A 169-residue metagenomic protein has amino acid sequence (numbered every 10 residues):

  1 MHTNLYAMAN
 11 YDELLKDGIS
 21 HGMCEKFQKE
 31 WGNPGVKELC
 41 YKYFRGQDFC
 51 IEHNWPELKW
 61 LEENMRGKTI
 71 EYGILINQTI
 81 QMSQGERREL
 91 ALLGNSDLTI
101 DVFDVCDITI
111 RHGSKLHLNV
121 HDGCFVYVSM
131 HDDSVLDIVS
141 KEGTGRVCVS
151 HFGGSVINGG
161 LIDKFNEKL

Functional and structural regions predicted by a protein language model:
M1-H112, H117, H121, F125-L169: Short, glycine-biased loop/turn motifs at secondary-structure junctions and in low-complexity Ser/Thr/Pro-rich termini
